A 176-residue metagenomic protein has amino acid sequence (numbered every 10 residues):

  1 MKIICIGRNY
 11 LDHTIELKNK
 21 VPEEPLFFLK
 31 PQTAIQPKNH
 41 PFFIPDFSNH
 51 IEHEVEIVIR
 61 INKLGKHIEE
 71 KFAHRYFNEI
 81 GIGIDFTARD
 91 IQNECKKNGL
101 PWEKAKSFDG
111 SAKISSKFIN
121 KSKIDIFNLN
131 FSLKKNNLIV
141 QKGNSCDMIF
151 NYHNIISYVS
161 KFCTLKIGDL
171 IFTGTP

Functional and structural regions predicted by a protein language model:
M1-F162, K166-L170: Catalytic-core "active-site belt" of small-molecule-metabolizing enzymes, emphasizing His/Asp/Glu-rich regions
T173-P176: Conserved "cap/hinge" positions at secondary-structure junctions
